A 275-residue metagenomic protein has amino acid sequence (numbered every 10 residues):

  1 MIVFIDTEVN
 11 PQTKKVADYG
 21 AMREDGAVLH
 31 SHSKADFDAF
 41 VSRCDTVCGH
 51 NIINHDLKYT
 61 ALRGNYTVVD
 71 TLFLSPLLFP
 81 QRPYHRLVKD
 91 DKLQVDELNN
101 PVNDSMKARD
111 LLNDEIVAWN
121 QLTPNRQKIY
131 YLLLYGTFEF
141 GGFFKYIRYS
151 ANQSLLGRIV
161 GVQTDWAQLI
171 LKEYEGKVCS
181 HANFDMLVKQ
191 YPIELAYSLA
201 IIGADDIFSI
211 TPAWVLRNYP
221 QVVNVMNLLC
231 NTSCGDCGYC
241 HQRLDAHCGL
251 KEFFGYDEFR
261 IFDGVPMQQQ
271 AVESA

Functional and structural regions predicted by a protein language model:
M1-N10: Two-metal-ion RNase H-like nuclease active-site motif
V3, K15-A17: Short beta-strand micro-motifs in enzyme catalytic cores
T13, G20-W119: Conserved DEDDh/DEDDy metal-dependent 3′-5′ exonuclease domain
L87-N183, Q190, E194, P266: Acidic, Mg2+-coordinating catalytic module of metal-dependent nucleases/exonucleases that use a two-metal-ion mechanism
M186-G255: Interdomain "pre-motor" coupling segment immediately N-terminal to P-loop NTPase/helicase cores
Q242-A275: Conserved pre-motif I regulatory segment
